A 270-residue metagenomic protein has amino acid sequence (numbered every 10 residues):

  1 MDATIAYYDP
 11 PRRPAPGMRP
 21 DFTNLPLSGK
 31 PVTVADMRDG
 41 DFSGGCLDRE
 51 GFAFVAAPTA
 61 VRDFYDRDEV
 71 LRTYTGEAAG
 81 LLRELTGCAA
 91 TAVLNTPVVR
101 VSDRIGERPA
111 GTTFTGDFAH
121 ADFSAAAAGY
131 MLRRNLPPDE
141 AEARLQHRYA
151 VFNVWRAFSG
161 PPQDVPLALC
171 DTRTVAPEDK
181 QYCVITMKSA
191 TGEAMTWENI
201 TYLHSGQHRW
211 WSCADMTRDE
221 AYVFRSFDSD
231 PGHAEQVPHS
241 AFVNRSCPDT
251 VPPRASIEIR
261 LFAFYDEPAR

Functional and structural regions predicted by a protein language model:
D2-N199, Q207-A214: Non-heme Fe(II) oxygenase catalytic core, chiefly the N-lobe of the double-stranded beta-helix
E198-R270: Catalytic core of Fe(II)/2-oxoglutarate
